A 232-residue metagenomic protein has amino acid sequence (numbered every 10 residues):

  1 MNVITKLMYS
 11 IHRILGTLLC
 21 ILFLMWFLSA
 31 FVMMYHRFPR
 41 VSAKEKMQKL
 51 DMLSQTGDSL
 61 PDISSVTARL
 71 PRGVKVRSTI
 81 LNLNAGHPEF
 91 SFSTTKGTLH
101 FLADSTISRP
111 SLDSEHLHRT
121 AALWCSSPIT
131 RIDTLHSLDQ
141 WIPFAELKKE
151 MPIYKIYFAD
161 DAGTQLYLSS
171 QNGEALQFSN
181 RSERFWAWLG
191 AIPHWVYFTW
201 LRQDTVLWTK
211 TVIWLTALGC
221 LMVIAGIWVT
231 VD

Functional and structural regions predicted by a protein language model:
M1-D232: Conserved histidines in hydrophobic membrane contexts and catalytic metal-binding motifs
